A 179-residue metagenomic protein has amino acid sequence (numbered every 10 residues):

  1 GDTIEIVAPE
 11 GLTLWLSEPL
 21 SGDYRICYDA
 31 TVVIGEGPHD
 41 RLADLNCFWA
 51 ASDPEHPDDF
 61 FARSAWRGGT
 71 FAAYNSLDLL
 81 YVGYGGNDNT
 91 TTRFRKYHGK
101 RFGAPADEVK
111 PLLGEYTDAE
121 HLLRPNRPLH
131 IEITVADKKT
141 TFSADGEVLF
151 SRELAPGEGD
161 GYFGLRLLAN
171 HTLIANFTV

Functional and structural regions predicted by a protein language model:
G1-V179: Extracellular glycan-recognition regions
